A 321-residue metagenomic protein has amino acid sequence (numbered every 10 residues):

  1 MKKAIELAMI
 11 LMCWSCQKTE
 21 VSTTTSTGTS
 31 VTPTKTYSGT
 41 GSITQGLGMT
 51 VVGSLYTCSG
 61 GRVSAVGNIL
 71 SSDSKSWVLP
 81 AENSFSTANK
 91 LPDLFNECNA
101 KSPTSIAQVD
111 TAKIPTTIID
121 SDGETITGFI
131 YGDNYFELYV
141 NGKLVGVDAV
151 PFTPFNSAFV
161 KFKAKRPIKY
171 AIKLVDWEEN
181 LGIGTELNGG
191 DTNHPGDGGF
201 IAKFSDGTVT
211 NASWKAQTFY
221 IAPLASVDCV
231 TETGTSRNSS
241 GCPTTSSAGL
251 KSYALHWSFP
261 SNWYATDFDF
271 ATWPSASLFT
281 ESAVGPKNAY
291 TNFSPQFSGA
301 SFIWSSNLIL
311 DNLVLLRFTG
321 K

Functional and structural regions predicted by a protein language model:
K2-L7: Sec-dependent signal peptide recognition, specifically the positively charged N-region followed immediately by
C13-S15: C-terminal motif of bacterial Sec signal peptides marking the signal peptidase cleavage site
E20-F136, V140, F155-K321: Beta-strand-rich recognition domains
N141-V145: Change "in extracellular beta-sheet-rich domains … of secreted and cell-surface proteins" to "in beta-sheet-rich domains
G146-T153: Short beta-strand segments within Ig-like beta-sandwich modules, predominantly Fibronectin type-III
